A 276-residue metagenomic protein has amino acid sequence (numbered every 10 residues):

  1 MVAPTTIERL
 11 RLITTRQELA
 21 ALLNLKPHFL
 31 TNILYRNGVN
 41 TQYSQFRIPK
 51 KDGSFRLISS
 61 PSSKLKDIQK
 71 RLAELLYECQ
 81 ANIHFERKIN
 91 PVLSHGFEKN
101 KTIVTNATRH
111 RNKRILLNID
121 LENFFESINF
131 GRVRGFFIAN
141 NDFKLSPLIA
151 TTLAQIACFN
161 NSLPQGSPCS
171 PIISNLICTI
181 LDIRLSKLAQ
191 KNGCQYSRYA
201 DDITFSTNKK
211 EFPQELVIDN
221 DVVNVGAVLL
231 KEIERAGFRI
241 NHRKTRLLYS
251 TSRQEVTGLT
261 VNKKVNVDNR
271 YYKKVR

Functional and structural regions predicted by a protein language model:
M1-V39, Y43-R47: Non-catalytic, polymerase-adjacent accessory regions of viral genome-replication enzymes
Q17, F46, K66, K70-E74 (+1 more regions): N-terminal, well-ordered alpha-helical segments
F29-N32, S59-S60, A81-I89: Short N-terminal amphipathic alpha-helices
I33, T108-A200, T204-S250, L259: Conserved polymerase palm-domain catalytic core
S44-Q69, G96, Q155-S174: Short, conserved non-catalytic motifs in the polymerase core
P49-D52, S252-L259: Short acidic (Asp/Glu) and glycine-rich catalytic loops that position anionic groups and cofactors
L65-L116: Active-site-proximal segment of RNA-dependent polymerases
E255-R276: Active-site and adjacent loop segments of nucleotide-processing enzymes that use two-metal-ion phosphate chemistry
